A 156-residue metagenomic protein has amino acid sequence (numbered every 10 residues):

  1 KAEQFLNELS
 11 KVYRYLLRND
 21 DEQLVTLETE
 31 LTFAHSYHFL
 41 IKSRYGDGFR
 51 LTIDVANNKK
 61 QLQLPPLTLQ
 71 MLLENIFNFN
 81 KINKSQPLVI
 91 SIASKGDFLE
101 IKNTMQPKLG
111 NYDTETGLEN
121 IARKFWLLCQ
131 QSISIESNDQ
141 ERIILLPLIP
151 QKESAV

Functional and structural regions predicted by a protein language model:
K1-I143: Two-component histidine phosphotransfer core
E141-Q151: Short C-terminal beta-strand
S154-V156: Membrane-interface aromatic/basic loop that binds lipid-linked glycans or pyrophosphate carriers, typified by
